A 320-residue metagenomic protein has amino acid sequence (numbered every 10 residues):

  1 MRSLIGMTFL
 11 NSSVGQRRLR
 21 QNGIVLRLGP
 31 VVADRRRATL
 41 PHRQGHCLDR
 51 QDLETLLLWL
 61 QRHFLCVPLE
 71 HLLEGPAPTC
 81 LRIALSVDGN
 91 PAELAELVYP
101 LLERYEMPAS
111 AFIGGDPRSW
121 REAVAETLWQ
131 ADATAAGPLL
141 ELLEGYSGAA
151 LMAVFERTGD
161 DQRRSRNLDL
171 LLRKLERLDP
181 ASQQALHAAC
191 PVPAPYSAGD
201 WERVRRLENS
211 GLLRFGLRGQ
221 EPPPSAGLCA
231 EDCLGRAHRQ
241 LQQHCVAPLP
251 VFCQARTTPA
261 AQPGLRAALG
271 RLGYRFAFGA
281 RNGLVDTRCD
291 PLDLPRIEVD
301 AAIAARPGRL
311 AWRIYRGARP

Functional and structural regions predicted by a protein language model:
M1-S86, E93-A95, S210, Q220-P320: C-terminal active-site subregion of NodB/CE4 polysaccharide deacetylases
V31-V32, C80-L81, E103-P259, L294: Metal-dependent polysaccharide deacetylase catalytic core of the NodB/CE4 family, i.e., the active-site-bearing domain
A84-D88, L94-L97, E103, P108: Glycine-rich active-site/cofactor-binding loop and its immediate structural neighborhood
